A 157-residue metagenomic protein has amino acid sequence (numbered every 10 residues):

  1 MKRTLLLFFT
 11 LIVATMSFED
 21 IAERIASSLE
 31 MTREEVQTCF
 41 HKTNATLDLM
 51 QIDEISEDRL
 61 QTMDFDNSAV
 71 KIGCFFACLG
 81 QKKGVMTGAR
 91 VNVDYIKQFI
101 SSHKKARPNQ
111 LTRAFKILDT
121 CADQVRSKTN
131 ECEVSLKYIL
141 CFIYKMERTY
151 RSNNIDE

Functional and structural regions predicted by a protein language model:
K2-S17: Cleavable N-terminal signal peptides of Sec/SRP-targeted secreted and luminal proteins
V13-E157: Mature extracellular/luminal domains of secreted and GPI-anchored eukaryotic proteins, especially small
